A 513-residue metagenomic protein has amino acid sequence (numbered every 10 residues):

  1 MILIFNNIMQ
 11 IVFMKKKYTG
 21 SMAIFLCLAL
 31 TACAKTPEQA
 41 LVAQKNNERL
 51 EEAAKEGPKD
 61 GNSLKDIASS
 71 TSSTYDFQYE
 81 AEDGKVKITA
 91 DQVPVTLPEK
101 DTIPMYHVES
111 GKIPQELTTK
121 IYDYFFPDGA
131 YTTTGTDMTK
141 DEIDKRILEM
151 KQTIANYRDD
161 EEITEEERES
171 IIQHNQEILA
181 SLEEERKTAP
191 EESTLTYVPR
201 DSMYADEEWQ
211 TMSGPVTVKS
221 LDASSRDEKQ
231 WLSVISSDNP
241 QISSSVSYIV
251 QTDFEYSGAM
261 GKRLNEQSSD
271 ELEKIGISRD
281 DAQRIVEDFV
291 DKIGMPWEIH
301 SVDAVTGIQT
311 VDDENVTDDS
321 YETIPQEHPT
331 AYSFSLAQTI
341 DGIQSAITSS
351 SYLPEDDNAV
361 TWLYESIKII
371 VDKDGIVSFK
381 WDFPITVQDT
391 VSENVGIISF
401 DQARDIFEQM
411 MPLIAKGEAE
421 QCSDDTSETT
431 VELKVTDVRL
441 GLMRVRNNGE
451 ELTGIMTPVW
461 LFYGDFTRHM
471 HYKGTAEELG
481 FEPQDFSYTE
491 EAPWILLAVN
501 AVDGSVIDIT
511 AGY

Functional and structural regions predicted by a protein language model:
I2-A23: Positively charged n-region of N-terminal signal peptides that target proteins for export
T19, E271-L272, N448: Residues at structural and domain junctions
A29-A32: C-terminal motif of bacterial Sec signal peptides marking the signal peptidase cleavage site
A34-D357: Preferential activation on post-signal-peptide N-terminal prodomains/segments of secreted or lumenal proteins
P114, S278, S399-Q402, N500: Helix N-cap and loop-to-helix transition residues
S233-E255, S345-F383, Y472-Y513: A short, surface-exposed beta-strand/turn
Q283-Y472, A476: Segments that shape or occlude catalytic/ligand-binding pockets
